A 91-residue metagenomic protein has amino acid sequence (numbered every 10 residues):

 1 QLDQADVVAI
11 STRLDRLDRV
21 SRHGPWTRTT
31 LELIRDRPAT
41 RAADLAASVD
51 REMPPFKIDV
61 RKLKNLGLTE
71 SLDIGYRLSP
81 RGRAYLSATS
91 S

Functional and structural regions predicted by a protein language model:
L2-T30, E52-P55: Short alpha-helical segments that sit at the start of domains
R28-R35, L63: Hydrophobic residues on short alpha-helical segments
E32, A43, R61, I74: Residues within the helices of the helix-turn-helix
P38-V49: Short acidic, hydrophobic short linear motifs in intrinsically disordered regions
V49-N65: Short amphipathic alpha-helical interaction segments
K64-I74: A short, conserved structural fragment
I74-R81: Minor-groove-contacting beta-hairpin "wing" of winged helix-turn-helix DNA-binding domains
R83-S91: Short, amphipathic alpha-helical interaction segments positioned at domain boundaries
